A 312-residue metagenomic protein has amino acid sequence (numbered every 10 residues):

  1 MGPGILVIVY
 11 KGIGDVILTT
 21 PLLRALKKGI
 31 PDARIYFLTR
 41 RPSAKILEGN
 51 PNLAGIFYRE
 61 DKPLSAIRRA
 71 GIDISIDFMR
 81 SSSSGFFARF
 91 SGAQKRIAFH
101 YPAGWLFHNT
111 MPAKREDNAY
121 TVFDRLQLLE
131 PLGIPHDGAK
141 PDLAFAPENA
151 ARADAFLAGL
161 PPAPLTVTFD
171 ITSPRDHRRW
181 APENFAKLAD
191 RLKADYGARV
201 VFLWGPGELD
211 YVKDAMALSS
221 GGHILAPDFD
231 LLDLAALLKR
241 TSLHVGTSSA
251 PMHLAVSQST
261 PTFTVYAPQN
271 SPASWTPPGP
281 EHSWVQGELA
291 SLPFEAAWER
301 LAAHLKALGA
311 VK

Functional and structural regions predicted by a protein language model:
M1-K312: Catalytic machinery of carbohydrate-active enzymes, primarily nucleotide-sugar-dependent glycosyltransferases
